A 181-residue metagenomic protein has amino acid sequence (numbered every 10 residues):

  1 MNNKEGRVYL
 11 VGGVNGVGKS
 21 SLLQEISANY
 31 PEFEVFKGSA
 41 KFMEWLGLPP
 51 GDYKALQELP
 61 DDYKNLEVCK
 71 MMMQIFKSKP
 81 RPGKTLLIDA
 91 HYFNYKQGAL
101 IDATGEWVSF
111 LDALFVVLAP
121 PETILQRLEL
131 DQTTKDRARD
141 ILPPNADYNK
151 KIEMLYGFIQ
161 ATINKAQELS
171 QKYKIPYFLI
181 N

Functional and structural regions predicted by a protein language model:
V11: Hydrophobic anchor at the beta1->P-loop junction of P-loop NTPases
N15: The conserved Walker
S20: Walker A/P-loop
A28-F36: Post-Walker A helix-loop "phosphate-sensing" segment adjacent to the P-loop in P-loop NTPases
G38-I101: ATP-dependent small-molecule kinase phosphotransfer cores that center on conserved nucleotide phosphate-binding segments
H91-K135: ATP-dependent NMP and nucleoside kinases share a basic, alpha-helical "lid"
L130-N181: Small-molecule kinase domains that catalyze NTP-dependent phosphoryl transfer to phosphate-bearing small molecules
